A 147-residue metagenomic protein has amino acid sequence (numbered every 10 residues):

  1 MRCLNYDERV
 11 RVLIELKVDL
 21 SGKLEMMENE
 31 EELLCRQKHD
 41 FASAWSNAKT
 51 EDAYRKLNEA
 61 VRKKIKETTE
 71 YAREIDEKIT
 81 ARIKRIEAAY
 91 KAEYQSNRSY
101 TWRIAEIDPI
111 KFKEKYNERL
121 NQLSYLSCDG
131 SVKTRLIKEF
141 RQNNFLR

Functional and structural regions predicted by a protein language model:
M1-R147: N-terminal secretion-targeting helices of virulence/extracellular proteins, encompassing both classical Sec signal
